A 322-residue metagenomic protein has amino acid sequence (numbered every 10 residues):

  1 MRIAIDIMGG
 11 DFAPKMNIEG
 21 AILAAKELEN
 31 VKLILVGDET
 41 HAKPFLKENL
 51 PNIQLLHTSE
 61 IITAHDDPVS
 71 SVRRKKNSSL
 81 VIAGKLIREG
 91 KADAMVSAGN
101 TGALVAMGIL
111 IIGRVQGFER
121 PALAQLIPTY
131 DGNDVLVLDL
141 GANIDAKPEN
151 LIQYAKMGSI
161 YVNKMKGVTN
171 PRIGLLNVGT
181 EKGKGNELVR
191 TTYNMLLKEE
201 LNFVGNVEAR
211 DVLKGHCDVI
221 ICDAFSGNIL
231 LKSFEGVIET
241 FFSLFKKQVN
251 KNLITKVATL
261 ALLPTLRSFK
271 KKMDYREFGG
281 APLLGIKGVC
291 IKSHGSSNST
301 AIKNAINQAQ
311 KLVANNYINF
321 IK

Functional and structural regions predicted by a protein language model:
M1-A4: Extreme N-terminal starter segment of soluble prokaryotic enzymes
D6, L35-V36, L56, S97-G99 (+6 more regions): Short beta-strand segments
A13-D66: N-terminal glycine-rich anion-binding loop in soluble enzyme alpha/beta folds
A13-I18, K76-G84, R88-G90, A94-G108 (+7 more regions): Short glycine/serine/threonine-rich phosphate/pyrophosphate-binding segments that cradle anionic phosphate groups
A13-K15, L28, K32-I34, E39-T40 (+3 more regions): Glycine-rich phosphate/diphosphate-binding loop of Rossmann-like nucleotide-binding domains
L50-A92: Phosphate/nucleotide-donor binding subsite
I109-L123, T129-N133, V137, H216-I220 (+1 more regions): Glycine-rich phosphate/nucleotide-binding loop
